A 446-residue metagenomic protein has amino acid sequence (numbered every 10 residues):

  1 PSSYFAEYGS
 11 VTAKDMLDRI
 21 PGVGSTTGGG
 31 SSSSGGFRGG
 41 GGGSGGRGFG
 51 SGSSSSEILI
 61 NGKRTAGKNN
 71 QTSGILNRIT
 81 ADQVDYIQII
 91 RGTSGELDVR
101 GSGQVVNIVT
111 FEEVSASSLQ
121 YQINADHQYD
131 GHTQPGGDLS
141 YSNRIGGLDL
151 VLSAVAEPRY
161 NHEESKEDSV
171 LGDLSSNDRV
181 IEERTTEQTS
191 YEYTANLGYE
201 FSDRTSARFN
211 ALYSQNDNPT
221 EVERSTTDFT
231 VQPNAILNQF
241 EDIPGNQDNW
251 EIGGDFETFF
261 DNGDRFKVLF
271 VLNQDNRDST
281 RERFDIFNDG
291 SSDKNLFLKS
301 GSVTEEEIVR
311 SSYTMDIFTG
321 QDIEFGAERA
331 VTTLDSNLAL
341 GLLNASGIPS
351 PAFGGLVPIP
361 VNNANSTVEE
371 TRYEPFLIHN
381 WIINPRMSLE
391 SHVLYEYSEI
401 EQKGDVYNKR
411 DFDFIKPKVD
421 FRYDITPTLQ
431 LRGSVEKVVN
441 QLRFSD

Functional and structural regions predicted by a protein language model:
P1-V11, D15, I60-G67, A125-Y129: Short, polar/charged loop or turn motifs at beta-strand boundaries
Y4, P21, K63-R91, L139: Short acidic/polar hinge/loop motifs at secondary-structure boundaries that mediate gating or recognition
A13-M16, G46-G48, I58-N61, G74-I75 (+2 more regions): N-terminal periplasmic accessory domains that precede and gate Gram-negative outer-membrane beta-barrel machines
K14-K68: Extracytoplasmic beta-strand/coil segments of soluble accessory domains associated with Gram-negative outer-membrane
G101, H132-Q134, E163-G172, T220-L237 (+4 more regions): Outer-membrane beta-barrel translocator domains and adjoining extracellular loop/strand segments of Gram-negative
Y129-S165, S175-V222, P244-D261: Transmembrane beta-barrel wall of Gram-negative outer-membrane proteins
T194, G198-N216, I243-G404: Face-selective signature of the C-terminal outer-membrane beta-barrel domain
N276, T333-D335, E399, K409 (+2 more regions): Surface-exposed extracellular loop regions of Gram-negative outer-membrane beta-barrel proteins, predominantly
